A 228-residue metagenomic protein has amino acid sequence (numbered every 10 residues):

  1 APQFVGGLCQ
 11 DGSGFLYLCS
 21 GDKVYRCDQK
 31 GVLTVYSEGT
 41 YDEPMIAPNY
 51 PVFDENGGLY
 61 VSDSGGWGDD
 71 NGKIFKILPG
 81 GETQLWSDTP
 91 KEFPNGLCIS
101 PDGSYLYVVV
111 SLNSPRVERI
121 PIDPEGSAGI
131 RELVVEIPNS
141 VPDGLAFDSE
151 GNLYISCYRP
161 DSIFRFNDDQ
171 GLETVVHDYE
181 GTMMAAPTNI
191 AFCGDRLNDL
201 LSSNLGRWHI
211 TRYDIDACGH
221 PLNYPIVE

Functional and structural regions predicted by a protein language model:
A1, L33-D42, E82-D88, I130-E136 (+1 more regions): A short beta-strand motif characteristic of beta-propeller blades
A1-D22, Y41-L59, G66, N71 (+4 more regions): Beta-rich, blade/repeat-based domains predominating in secreted/periplasmic proteins but also intracellular
K23-Y25, G72-F75, R116-E118, S162-F164 (+1 more regions): A short loop-to-beta-strand structural motif that recurs across blades of beta-propeller domains
K30-V32, P79-E82, P124, P160 (+3 more regions): Short coil turn/linker residues within repeat-based beta-strand modules
R119-G126, D214-L222: Short loop/turn segments immediately following beta-strands, especially the blade-tip and inter-blade linker loops
I122-T188: Glycine/small-residue-rich hydrophobic helix-like segments
Y179-E180, G194-R196, N204-H209, I215-G219: A short, acidic, flexible beta-alpha connecting loop/helix-capping segment that sits on the rim of active
